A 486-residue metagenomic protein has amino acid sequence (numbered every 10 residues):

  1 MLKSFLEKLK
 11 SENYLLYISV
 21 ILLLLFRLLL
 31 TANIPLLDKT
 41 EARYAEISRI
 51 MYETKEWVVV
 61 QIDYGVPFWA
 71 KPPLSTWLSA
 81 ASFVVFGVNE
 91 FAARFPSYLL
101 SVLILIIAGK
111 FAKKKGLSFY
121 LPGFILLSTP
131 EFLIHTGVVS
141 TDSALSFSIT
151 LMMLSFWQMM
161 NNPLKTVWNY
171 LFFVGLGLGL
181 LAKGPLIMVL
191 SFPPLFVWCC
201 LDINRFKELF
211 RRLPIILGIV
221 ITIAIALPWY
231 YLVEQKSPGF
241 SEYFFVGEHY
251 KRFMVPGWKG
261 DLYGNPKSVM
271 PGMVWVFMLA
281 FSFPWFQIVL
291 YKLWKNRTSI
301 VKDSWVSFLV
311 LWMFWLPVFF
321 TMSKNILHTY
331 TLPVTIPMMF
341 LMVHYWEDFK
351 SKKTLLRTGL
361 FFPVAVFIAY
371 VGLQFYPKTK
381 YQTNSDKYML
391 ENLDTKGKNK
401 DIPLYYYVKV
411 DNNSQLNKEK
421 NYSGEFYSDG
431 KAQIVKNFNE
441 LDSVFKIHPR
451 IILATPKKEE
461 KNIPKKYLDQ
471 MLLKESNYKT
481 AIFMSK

Functional and structural regions predicted by a protein language model:
Y14-I18, A108-S128: Transmembrane-helix signature of polytopic, membrane-embedded enzymes that assemble or transfer cell-envelope glycans
L25-L30, R43-P67, L74-W77, V255-P256: Extracytosolic helix-loop segments that constitute the early lumenal/periplasmic catalytic or substrate-binding loops
E46-R49, I187-W305, L309-K324: Transmembrane-lumen/periplasm boundary regions of multi-pass, lipid-linked membrane glycan transferases
F95-K115, L151: Transmembrane-helix motifs of polytopic, lipid-linked glycan transferases
F111-L117, M152-W168, W346: Membrane-interface transmembrane helices that cradle and orient dolichyl/undecaprenyl
Y120, Q158-G177, L311-M313: Short hydrophobic alpha-helices at membrane interfaces in multi-pass membrane enzymes
G137-L145: Short acidic/glycine- and proline-prone juxtamembrane loop motifs at membrane-interface regions of multi-pass membrane
A369, L373-K486: Short periplasmic/luminal acceptor-recognition loop of GT-C membrane glycosyltransferases, typified by
